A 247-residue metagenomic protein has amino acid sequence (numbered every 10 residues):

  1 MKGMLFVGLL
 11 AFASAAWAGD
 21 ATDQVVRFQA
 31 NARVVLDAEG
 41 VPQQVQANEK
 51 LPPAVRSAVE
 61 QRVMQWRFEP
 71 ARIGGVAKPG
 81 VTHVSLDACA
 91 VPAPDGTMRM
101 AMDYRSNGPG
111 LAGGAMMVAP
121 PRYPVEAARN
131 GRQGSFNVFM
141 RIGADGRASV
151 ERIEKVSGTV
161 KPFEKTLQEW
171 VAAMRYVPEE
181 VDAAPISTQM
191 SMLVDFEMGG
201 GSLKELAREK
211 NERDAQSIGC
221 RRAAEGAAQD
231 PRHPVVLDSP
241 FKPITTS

Functional and structural regions predicted by a protein language model:
M4, G8-A18: Hydrophobic h-region of N-terminal signal peptides that target proteins for export in Gram-negative bacteria
W17-S247: Charge-biased low-complexity segments
